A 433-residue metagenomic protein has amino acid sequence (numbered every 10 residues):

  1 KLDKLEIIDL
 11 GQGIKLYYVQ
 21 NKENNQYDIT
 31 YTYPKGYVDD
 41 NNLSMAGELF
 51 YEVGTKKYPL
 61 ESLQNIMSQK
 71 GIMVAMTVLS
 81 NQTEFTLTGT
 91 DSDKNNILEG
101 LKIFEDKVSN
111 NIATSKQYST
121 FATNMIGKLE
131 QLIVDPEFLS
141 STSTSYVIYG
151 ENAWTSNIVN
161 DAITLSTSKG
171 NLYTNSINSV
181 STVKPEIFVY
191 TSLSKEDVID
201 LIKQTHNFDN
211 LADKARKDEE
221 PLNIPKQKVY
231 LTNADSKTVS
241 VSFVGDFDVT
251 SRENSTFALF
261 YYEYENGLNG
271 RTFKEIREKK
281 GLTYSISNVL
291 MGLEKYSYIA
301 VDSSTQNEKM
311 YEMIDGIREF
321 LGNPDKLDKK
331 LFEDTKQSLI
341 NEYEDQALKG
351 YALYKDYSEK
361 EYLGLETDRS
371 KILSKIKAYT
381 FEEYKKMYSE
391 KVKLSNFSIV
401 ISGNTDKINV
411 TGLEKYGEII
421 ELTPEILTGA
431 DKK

Functional and structural regions predicted by a protein language model:
K1, G11-M45, D213-N269, G429-K433: His/Glu-based metal-binding/catalytic segments typifying zinc-dependent metallopeptidases
D9-L10, S179-T182, A234-D235, K391-L394: Extracellular/periplasmic catalytic domains that process cell-envelope and extracellular macromolecules
L16-V19, I72-M76, Y173-I177, K228-T232 (+1 more regions): Short beta-strand/turn micro-motifs at beta-sheet edges
E23-Y51, T55-N110, T120-E130, P136-T164 (+5 more regions): M16 family metallopeptidases and their MPP-like homologs
N96-G100, D197-L201, T272, M313 (+3 more regions): Hydrophobic side chains in well-ordered alpha-helices
F104-S115, Q204-A212, E319-L327, E414-P424: A common structural junction motif
N171, Y379-M387: A short, acidic, amphipathic alpha-helical segment used as a generic capping/interface helix at domain edges
K184-D248, I401-K433: An aromatic/glycine/proline-enriched structural segment found at the starts of mature extracellular/organellar domains
